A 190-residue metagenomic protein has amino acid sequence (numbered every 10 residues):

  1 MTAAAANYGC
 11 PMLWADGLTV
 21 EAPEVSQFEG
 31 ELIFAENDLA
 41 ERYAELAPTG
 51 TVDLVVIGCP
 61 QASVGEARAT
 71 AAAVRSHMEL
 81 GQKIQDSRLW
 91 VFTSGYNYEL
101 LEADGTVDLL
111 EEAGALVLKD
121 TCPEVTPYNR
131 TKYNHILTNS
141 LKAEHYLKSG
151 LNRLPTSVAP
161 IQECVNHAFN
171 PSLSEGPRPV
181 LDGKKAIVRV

Functional and structural regions predicted by a protein language model:
M1, E24-F28, R68-A69, L101-G105 (+2 more regions): Short acidic, glycine/serine/threonine-rich loops at helix termini
M1-W90, P160-V190: Intrinsically disordered, low-complexity segments enriched in small residues
A4-A6, D108-V190: Anaerobic metallocofactor- and corrinoid-dependent redox/one-carbon enzyme cores, especially those from methanogenesis
E21, N97, E144: Surface-exposed, flexible loop/turn segments at secondary-structure boundaries
A62-S63, E79-R130: Extended C-terminal subregions enriched in glycine
